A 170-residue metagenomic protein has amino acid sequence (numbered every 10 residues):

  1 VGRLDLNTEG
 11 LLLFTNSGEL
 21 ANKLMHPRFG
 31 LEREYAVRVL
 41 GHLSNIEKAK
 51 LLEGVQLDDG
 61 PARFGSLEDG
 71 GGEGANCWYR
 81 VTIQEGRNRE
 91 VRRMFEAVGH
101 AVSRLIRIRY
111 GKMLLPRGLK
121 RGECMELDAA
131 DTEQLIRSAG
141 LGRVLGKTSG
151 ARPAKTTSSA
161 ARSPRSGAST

Functional and structural regions predicted by a protein language model:
V1-T170: Basic, flexible Lys/Arg- and Gly-enriched helix-loop patches that mediate nucleic-acid binding at interfaces with rRNA
